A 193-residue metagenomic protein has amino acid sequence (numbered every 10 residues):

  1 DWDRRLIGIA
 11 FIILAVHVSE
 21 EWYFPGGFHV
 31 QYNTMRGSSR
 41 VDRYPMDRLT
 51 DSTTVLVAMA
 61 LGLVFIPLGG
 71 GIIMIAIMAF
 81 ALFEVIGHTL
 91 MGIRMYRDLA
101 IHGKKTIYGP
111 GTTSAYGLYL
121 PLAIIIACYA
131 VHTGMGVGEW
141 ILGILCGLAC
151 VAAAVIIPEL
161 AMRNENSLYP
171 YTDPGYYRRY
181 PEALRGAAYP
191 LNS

Functional and structural regions predicted by a protein language model:
W2-I12, I66-A81: Interfacial segments of alpha-helical transmembrane regions
A15-Y23, M78-M95, A149-G175: Transmembrane alpha-helical segments that form the membrane-embedded catalytic/substrate-channel core of multi-pass
V30-D51: Juxtamembrane helix-capping/reentrant segments at transmembrane boundaries
R43-Y44, T89-G117: Interhelical loop and helix-boundary elements at the membrane-water interface of polytopic inner-membrane proteins
D47-V64, S114-I124: Core segments of transmembrane alpha-helices that mediate helix-helix packing or line hydrophobic substrate/ligand
T54-A76, I126-I144: Alpha-helical transmembrane segments and their membrane-interface junctions in multi-pass membrane proteins
Y116-G136, Y189-P190: Hydrophobic alpha-helical transmembrane segments in multi-pass integral membrane proteins
N164-S193: Short, highly charged, low-complexity non-transmembrane loops/tails of multi-pass membrane proteins
